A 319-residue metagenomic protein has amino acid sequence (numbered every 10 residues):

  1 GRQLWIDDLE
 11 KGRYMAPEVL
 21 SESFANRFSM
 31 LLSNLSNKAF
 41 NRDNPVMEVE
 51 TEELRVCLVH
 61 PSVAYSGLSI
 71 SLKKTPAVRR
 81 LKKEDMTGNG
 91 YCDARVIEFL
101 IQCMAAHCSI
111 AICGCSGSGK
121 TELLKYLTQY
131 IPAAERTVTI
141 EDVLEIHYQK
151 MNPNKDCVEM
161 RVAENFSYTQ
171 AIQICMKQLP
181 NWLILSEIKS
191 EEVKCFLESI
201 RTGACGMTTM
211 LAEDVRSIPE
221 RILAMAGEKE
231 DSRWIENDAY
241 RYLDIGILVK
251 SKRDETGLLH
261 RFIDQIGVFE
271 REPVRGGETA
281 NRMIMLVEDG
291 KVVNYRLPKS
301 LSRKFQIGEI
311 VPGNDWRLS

Functional and structural regions predicted by a protein language model:
Q3-A106: P-loop NTP-binding catalytic core
L58, G203, L243: Residue-level signature of catalytic and energy-coupling elements of molecular machines, predominantly ATP/GTP-dependent
M104, C115-G117: The conserved Walker
H107-C113, Y126-D238: Switch/coupling sub-region of P-loop NTPases
K120: Conserved lysine of the Walker
C195-E198, D238-L259, R271-E272: Helical/strand "switch-coupling" subdomains that flank nucleotide/phosphate-binding cores, especially in P-loop NTPases
T256-S319: NTP-binding/hydrolysis catalytic cores, primarily Walker-type P-loop NTPases
